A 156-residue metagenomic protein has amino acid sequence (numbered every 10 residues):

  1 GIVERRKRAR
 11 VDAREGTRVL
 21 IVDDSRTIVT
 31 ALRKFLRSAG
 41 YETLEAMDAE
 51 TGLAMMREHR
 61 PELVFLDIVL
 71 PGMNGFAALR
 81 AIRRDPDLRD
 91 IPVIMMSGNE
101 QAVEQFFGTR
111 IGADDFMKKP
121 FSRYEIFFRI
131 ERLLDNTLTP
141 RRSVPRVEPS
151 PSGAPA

Functional and structural regions predicted by a protein language model:
T30-S38: Charged docking surfaces used in two-component/phosphorelay signaling
G40-M47, M55: Short hydrophobic/Thr-rich beta-strand motif most characteristic of the beta2 strand and flanking loop of CheY-like
M47-T51, N74-R80: Acidic catalytic/metal-coordinating carboxylates
H59-F65, L70: Active-site beta3 strand of CheY-like receiver
P71-N74, R89, Q101: The feature encodes the CheY-like receiver
A77, E100-M117, F128, R132: Alpha4 helix (beta4-alpha4-beta5 surface) of REC/receiver domains from two-component response regulators
F121-E131, L138, R142: C-terminal output helix
